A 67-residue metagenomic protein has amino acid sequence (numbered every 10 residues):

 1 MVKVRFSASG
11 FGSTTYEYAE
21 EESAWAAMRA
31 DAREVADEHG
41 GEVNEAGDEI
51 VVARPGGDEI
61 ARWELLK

Functional and structural regions predicted by a protein language model:
M1-T14: Short aromatic-glycine-(Arg/Gly/Cys) micro-motifs in beta-strand/loop hairpins
V4, Y18-S23, A46, I50 (+1 more regions): Intrinsic disorder/low-complexity segments enriched in polar/small residues
S9-F11, E21, P55: Generic structural motif
F11-T15, D58-A61: Short, surface-exposed beta-strand/loop "edge" segments at domain boundaries and coil↔beta transitions
T14-V35: Short, flexible N-terminal segments of the mature chain
R33-K67: Short, mixed-charge low-complexity intrinsically disordered segments
